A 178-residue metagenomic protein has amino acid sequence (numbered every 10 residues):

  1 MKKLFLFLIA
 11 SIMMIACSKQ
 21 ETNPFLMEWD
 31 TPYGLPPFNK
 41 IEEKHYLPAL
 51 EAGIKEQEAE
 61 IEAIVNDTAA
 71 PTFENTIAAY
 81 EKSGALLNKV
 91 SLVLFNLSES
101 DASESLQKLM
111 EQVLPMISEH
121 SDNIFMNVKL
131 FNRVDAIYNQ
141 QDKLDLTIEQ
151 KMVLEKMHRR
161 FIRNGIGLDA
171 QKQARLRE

Functional and structural regions predicted by a protein language model:
M1-L4: Positively charged n-region of N-terminal signal peptides that target proteins for export
A10-C17: Hydrophobic h-region of N-terminal signal peptides that target proteins for export in Gram-negative bacteria
C17-E178: Zn2+-dependent metallopeptidase catalytic domains
